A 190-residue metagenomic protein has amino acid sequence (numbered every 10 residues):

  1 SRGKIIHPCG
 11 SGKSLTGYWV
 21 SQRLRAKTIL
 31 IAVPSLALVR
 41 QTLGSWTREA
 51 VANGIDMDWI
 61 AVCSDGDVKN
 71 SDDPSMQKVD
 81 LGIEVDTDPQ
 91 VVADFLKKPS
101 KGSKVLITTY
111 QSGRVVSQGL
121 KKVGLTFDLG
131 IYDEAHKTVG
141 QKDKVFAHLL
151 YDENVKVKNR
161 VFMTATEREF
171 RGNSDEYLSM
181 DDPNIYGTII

Functional and structural regions predicted by a protein language model:
S1-K4, A26-T28, S103-K104: Pre-Walker A (Motif I) flank of P-loop NTPase domains
R2-V20, L36: Walker A/P-loop
R23-G54, D58-V68, Y110-S112: Conserved Walker A/P-loop ATP-binding site and its immediately adjacent core in helicase/helicase-like ATPase domains
V39-Q41, V68-P74, G140, E169-S174: Switch/connector loops and helix/strand junctions flanking conserved nucleotide-binding motifs in nucleotide-processing
I60, L178-I190: Interdomain hinge/linker at the junction between the two RecA-like core domains of SF2 helicases
I60-Q90, T109-V115, K137-G140: Conserved helicase motor
P89-T126: Conserved helix/coil segment N-terminal to the catalytic DExD/H
Y110-S112, L120-F162, T166-R168: SF2 helicase catalytic motif II
